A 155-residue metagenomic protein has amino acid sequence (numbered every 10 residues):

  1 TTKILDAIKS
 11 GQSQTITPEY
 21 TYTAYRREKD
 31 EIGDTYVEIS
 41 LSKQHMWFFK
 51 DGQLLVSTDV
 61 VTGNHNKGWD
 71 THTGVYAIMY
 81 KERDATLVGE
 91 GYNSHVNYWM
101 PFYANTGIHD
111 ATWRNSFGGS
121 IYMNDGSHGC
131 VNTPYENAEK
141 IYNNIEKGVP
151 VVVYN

Functional and structural regions predicted by a protein language model:
T1-K67, G74-Y76, Y80-N93, Y98 (+2 more regions): Surface-exposed, secretory/extracytoplasmic low-complexity segments enriched in Ser/Thr/Asn/Gly/Pro
D70-T73, D84-N155: Exported/periplasmic cell-wall-interacting domains
